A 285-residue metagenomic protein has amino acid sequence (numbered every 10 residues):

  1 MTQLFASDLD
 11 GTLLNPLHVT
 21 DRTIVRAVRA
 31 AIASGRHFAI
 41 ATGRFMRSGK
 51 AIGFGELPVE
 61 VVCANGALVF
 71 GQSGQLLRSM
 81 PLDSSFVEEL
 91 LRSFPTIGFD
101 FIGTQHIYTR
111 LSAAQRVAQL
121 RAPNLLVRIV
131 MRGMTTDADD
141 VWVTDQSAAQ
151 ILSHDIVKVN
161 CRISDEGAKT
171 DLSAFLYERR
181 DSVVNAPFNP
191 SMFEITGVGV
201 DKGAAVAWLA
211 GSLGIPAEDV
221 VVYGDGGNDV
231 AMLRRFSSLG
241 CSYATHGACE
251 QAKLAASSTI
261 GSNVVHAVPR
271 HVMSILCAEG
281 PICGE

Functional and structural regions predicted by a protein language model:
M1-L4, T20-D21, E194-E285: Mg2+-dependent phosphoryl-transfer enzymes with acidic/Ser/Thr/Gly-rich catalytic loops
M1-S7, R26, A33: Non-catalytic pre-domain segments flanking phosphatase-related domains
T2, G35, P58, T96 (+2 more regions): A general structural motif
L9, R44, G66, G224-G226: Active-site metal-binding loops of divalent metal-dependent hydrolases
N15: Short helix N-cap motif at coil->helix boundaries in the Bergerat
H18-L125: Active-site phosphate-binding/coordination module
G55-L57, N65, P95, R179-D181 (+2 more regions): Short, structured coil segments at secondary-structure junctions
I102-V221, D229-M232: Conserved acidic, metal-coordinating active-site core of Asp-based, Mg2+-dependent phosphoryl-transfer enzymes
